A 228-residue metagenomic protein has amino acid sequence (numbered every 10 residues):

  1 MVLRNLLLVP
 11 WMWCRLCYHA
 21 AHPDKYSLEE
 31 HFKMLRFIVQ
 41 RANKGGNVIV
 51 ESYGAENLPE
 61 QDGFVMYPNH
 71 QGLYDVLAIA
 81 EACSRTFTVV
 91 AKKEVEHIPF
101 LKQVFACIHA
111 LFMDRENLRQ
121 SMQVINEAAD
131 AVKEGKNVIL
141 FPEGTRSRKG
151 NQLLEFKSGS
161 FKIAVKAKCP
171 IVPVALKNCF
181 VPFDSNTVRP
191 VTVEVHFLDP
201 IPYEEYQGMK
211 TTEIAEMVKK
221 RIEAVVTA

Functional and structural regions predicted by a protein language model:
M1-K33, V50, E56-E60, T212-A228: Membrane-interfacial terminal anchoring regions of lipid-handling membrane enzymes
M12-A21, E30-F32, G45-G46, E60-L118: Catalytic core of membrane glycerolipid acyltransferases/transacylases, capturing the structured, soluble-facing
F37-F64: A short, well-structured juxtamembrane/interface segment
I38, D75-A78, F100, G159-S160 (+2 more regions): Hydrophobic alpha-helical segments typical of transmembrane helices and their membrane-interface/capping positions
I49, T88, L111, N137 (+1 more regions): Residue-level detector of anion-binding/catalytic polar loops
S52, M66, V89, L140 (+1 more regions): Generic preference for hydrophobic
M122-A228: Non-catalytic C-terminal accessory region of glycerolipid acyltransferases and related lyso-lipid remodeling enzymes
